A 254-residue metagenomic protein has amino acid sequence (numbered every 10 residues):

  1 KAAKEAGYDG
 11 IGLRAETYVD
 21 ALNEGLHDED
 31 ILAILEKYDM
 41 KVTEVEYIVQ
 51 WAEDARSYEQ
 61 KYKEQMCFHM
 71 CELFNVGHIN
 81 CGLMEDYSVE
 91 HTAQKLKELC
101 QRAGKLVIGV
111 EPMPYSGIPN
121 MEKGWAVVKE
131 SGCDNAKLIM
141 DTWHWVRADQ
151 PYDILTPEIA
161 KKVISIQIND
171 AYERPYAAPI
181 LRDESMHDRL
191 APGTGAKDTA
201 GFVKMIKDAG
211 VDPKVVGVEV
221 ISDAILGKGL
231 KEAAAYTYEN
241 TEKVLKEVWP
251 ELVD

Functional and structural regions predicted by a protein language model:
K1-G7, E72-N75, M121-M140, V146-D254: Histidine-acidic metal/acid-base catalytic patches
G12, E44-E46, N80, G109 (+2 more regions): Conserved beta-strand positions in the central sheet of alpha/beta enzyme cores
G12-E36, D86: Glycine-rich, proline-tolerant flexible connector loops at the mouths of alpha/beta enzymes
A15-T17, E46-W51, L83-E85, E184 (+1 more regions): Short, histidine-centered active-site or binding-site loop motifs used for metal coordination, general acid-base
A15-T17, Y47, P114, H144 (+2 more regions): Short, glycine/acidic-enriched loop or turn micro-motifs at the edges of active sites
V19-L26, I48-K63, E90, I180-L190 (+1 more regions): Surface-exposed, active-site-proximal loop segments in enzymatic domains
L26-I31, K63, E122, T199-F202: Alpha-helical scaffolding within the catalytic cores of extracellular/periplasmic polymer-degrading hydrolases
I34-K37, K41, W51-L138, R147 (+3 more regions): Active-site acidic/histidine proton-transfer and metal-coordination neighborhood in alpha/beta enzyme cores
